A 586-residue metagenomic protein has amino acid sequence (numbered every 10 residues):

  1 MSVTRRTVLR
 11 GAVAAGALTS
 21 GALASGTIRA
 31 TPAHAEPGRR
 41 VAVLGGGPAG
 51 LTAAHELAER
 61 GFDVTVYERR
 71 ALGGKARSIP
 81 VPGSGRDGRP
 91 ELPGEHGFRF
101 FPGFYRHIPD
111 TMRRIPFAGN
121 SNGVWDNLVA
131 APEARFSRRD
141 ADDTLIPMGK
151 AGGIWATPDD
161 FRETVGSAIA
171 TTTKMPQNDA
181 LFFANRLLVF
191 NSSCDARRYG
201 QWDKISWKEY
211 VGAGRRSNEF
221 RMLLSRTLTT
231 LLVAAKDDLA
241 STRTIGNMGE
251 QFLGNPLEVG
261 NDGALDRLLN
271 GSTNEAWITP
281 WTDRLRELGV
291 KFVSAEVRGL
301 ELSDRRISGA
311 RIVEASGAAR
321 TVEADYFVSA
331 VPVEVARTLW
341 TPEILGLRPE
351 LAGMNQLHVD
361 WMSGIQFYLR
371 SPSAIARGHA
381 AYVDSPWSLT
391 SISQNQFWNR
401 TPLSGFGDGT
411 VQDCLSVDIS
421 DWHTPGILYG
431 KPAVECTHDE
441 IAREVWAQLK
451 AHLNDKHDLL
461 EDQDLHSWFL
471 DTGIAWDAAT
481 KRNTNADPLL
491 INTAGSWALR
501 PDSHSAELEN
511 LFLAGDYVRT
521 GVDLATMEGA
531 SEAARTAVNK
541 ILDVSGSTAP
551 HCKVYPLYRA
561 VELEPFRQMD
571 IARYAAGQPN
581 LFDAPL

Functional and structural regions predicted by a protein language model:
T7-R29: N-terminal export signals
L23-R60: C-terminal segment of N-terminal export signals and the immediately downstream linker at the start of the mature
E59-P80: Glycine-rich FAD pyrophosphate-binding loop
R86-D179: Dinucleotide-binding Rossmann-like beta1-alpha1 core, especially the glycine-rich loop that anchors the ADP
F183-G299, S303: Active-site/ligand-binding neighborhood in enzyme catalytic cores
E258-L269, R311, A324-Y326, V331-P501 (+4 more regions): C-terminal segments that line or cap access tunnels to active or ligand-binding sites in enzymes and enzyme-associated
L302-T321: Conserved beta-strand-loop-beta-strand element in the redox core of flavoprotein oxidoreductases
L542-L586: Active-site-proximal substrate-binding core of FAD-dependent oxidoreductases
